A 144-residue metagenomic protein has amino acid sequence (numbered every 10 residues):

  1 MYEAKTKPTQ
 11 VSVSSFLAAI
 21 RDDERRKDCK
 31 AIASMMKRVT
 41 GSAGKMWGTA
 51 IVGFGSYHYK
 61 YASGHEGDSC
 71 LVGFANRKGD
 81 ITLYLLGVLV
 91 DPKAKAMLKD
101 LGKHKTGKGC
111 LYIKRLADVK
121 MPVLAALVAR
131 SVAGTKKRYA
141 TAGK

Functional and structural regions predicted by a protein language model:
M1-K144: Charge-dense, helix-prone N-terminal extensions
